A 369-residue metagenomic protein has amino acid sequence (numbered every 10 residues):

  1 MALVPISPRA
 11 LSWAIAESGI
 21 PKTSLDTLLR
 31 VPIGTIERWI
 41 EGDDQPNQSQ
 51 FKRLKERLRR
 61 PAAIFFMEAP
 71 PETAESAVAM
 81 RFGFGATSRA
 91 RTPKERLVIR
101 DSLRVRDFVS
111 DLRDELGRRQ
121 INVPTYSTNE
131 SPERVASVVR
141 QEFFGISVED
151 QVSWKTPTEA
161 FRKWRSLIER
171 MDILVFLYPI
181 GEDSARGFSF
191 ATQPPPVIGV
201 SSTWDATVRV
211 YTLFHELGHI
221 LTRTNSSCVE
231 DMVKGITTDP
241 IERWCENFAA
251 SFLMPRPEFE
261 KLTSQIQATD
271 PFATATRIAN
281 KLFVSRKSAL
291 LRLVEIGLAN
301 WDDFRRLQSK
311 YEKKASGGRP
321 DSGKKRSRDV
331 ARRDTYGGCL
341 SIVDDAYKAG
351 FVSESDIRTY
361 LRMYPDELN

Functional and structural regions predicted by a protein language model:
M1-N369: Active-site hotspot residues in diverse enzymes, especially metal/ion-binding acidic/histidine motifs
